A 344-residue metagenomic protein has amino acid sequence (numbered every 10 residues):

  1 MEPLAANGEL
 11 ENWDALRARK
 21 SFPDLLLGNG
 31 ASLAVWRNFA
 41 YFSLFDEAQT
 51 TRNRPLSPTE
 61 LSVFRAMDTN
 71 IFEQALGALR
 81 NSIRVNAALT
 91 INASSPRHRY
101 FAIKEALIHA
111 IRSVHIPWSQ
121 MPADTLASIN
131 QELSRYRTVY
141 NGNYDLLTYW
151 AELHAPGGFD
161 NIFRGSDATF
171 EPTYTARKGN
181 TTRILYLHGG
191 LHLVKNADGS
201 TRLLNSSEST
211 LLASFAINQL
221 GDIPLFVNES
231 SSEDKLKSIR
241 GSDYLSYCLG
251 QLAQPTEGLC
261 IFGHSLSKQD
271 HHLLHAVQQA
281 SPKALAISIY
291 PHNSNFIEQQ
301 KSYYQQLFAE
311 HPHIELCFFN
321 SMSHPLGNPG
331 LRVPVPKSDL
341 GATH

Functional and structural regions predicted by a protein language model:
M1-L25, A31-V35, Y247-H344: SIR2/sirtuin-family catalytic core signature
M1-R137, D145: Gly/serine-rich nucleotide phosphate-binding loop at the start of the catalytic core of nucleotide/ADP-ribose-handling
A5-E11, W118-T125, D167-T173, L236-G250: A Trp-anchored, charged/polar loop motif used as the substrate-binding/catalytic surface of acyl/ester-handling
P23, L61-N92, T125-R240: Extended, H/D-rich, highly charged conserved domains that either
G28-N29, Y144, G189, H264: Residues immediately flanking
N38-D46, L153-F159, S302-Y304: Short secondary-structure boundary/capping segments
R54-E60, T169-L185, K283-Y303: Short, flexible loop segments at boundaries between secondary-structure elements
I223-G258, S267-K268: Alpha/beta-hydrolase fold catalytic core
